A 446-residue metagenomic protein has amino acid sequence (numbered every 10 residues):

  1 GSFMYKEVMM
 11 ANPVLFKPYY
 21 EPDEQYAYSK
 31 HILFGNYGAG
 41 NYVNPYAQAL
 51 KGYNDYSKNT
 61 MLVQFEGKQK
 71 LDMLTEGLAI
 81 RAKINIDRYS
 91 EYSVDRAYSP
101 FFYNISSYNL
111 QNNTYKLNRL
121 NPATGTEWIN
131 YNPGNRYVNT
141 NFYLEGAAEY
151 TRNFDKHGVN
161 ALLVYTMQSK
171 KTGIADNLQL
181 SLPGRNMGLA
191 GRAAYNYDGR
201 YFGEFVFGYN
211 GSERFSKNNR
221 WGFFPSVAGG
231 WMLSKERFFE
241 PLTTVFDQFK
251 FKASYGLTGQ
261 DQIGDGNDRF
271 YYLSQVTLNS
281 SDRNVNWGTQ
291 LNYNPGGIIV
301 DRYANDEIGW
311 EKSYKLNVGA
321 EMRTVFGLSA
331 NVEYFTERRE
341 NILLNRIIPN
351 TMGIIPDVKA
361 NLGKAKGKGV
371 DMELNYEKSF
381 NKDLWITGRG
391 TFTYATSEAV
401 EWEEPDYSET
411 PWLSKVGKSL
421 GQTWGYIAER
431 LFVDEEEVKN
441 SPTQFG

Functional and structural regions predicted by a protein language model:
G1-A97, S106-I427: Extracellular/periplasmic, surface-exposed regions of secreted and cell-surface proteins
L431: Phosphate-sensing "switch" segment of ASCE/P-loop ATPases
D434-E435: Aromatic-residue-lined binding/catalytic grooves and analogous aromatic/hydrophobic interfacial grooves in multimeric
K439-G446: Short, intrinsically disordered, charge-balanced linker/junction segments flanking boundaries in proteins
